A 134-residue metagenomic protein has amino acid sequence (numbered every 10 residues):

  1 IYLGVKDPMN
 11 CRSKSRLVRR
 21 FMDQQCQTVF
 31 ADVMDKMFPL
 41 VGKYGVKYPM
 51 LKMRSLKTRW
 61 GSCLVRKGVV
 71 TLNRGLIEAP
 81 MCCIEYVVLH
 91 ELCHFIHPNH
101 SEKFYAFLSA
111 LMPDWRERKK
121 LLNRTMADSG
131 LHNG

Functional and structural regions predicted by a protein language model:
I1-Y86, F95-G134: Active-site-proximal or metal-binding-adjacent scaffold patches in catalytic folds
E91: Walker B catalytic acidic pair
